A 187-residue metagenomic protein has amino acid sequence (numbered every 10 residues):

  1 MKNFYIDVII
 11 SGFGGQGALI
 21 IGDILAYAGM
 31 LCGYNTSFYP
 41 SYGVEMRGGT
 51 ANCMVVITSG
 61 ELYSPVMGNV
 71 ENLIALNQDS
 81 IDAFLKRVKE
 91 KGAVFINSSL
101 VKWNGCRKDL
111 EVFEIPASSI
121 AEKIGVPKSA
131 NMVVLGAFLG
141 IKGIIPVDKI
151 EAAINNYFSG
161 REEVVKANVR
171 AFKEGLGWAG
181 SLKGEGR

Functional and structural regions predicted by a protein language model:
M1-R187: Active-site cofactor/cluster-binding pocket
